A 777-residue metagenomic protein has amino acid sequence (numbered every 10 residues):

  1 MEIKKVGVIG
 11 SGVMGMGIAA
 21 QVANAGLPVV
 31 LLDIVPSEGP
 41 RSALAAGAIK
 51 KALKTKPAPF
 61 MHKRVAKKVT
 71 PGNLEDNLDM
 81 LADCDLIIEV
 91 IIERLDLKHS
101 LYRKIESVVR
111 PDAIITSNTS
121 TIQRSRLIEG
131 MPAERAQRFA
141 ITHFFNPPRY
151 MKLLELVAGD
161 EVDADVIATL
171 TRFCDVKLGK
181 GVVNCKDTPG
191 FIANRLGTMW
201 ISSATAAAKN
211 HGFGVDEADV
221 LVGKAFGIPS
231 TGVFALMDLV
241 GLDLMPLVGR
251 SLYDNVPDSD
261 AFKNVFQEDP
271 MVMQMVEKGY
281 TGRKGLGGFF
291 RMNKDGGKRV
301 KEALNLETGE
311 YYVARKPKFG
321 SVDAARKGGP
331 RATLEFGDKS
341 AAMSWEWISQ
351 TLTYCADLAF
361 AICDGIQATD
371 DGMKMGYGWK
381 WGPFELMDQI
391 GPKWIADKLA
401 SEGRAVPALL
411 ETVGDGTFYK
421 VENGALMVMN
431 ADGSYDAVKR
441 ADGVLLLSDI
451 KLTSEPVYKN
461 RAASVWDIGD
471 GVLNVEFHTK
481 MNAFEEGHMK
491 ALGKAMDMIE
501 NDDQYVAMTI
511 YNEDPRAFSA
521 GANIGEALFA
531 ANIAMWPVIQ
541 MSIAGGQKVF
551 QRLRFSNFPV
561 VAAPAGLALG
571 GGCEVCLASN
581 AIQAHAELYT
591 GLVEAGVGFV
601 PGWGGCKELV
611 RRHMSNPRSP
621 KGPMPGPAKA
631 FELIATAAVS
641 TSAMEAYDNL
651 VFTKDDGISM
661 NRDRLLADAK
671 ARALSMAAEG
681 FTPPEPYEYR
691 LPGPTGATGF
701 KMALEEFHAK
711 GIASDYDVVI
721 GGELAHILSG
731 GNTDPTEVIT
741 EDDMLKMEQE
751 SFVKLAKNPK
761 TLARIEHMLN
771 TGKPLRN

Functional and structural regions predicted by a protein language model:
M1-P515, G525-F558, A565-G572, L577-S579 (+2 more regions): N-terminal glycine-rich phosphate-binding loop for ADP-containing cofactors
S519-G521: Amphipathic coiled-coil signal-relay and dimerization helices
